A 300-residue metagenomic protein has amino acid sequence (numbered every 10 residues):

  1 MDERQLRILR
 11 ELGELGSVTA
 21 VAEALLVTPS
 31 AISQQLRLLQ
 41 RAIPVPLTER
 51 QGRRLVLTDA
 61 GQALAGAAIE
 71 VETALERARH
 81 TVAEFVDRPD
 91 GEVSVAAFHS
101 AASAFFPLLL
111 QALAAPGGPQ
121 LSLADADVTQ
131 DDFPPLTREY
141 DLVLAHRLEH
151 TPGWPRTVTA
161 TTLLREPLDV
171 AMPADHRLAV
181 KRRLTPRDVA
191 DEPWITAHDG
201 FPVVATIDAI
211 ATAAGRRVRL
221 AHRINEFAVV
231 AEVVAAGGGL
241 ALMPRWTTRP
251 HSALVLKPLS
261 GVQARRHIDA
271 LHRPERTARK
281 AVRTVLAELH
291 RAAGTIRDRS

Functional and structural regions predicted by a protein language model:
L12-L26: Short helix-boundary/capping micro-motifs
Q40-L57: A short LG(V/I)-centered, amphipathic sequence patch enriched for acidic residue(s) preceding the LG motif
A42-I43, L64-V86: Alpha-helical linker/hinge and terminal dimerization helices associated with HTH transcriptional regulators
E92-E149: Central regulatory/effector-binding core of bacterial HTH transcription factors
G118, R156-T159, V229-E275: Beta-alpha-beta core module
D125-D188: Acidic, Gly/Pro-rich loop/turn segments at junctions of secondary structure
H198-A253: Hydrophobic hinge/microswitch elements
K257-R299: A late-sequence structural motif
